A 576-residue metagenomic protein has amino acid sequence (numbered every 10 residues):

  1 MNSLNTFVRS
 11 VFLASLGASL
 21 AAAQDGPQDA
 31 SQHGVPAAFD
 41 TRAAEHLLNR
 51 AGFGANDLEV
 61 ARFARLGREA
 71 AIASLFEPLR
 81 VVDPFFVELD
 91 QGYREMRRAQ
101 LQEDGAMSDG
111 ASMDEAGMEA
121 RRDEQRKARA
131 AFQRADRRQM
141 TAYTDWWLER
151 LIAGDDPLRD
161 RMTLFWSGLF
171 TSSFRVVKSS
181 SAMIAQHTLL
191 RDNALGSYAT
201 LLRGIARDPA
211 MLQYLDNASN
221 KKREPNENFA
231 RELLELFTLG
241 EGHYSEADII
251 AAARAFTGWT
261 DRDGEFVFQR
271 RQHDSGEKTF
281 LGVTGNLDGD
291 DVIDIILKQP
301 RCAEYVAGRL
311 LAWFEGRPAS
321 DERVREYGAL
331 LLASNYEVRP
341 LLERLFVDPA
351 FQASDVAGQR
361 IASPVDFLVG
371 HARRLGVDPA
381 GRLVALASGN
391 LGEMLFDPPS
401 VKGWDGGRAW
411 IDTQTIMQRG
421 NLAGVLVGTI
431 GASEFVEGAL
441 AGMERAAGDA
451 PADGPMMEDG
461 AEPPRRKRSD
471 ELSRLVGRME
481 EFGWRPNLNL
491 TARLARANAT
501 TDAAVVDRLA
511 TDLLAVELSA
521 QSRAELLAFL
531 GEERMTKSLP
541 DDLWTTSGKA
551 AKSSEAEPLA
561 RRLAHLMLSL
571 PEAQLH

Functional and structural regions predicted by a protein language model:
M1-V11: Bacterial N-terminal signal peptides that target proteins for export
R9-S19: Bacterial N-terminal signal peptides
A21-A23: Boundary at the C-terminal end of the N-terminal hydrophobic targeting segment
G26-S31, V35-D40, E45-D57, A303 (+2 more regions): Flexible, low-complexity segments enriched for small/polar residues
D29-D83, R207-Q213, S219-N220, E232-E235 (+2 more regions): Cell-wall polysaccharide-cleaving catalytic domain and substrate-binding groove, primarily in peptidoglycan/chitin
E45, M140-D145, R159, T163 (+3 more regions): Solvent-exposed, amphipathic alpha-helical "stalk/arm" or coiled-coil-like segments used as scaffolds
D57-N193, L530, T536-P540: N-terminal accessory alpha/beta regions
A120-R129, D136, M140-W147, S179-S388: Active-site substrate-binding loop specific to GH73 endo-beta-N-acetylglucosaminidase modules in bacterial autolysins
